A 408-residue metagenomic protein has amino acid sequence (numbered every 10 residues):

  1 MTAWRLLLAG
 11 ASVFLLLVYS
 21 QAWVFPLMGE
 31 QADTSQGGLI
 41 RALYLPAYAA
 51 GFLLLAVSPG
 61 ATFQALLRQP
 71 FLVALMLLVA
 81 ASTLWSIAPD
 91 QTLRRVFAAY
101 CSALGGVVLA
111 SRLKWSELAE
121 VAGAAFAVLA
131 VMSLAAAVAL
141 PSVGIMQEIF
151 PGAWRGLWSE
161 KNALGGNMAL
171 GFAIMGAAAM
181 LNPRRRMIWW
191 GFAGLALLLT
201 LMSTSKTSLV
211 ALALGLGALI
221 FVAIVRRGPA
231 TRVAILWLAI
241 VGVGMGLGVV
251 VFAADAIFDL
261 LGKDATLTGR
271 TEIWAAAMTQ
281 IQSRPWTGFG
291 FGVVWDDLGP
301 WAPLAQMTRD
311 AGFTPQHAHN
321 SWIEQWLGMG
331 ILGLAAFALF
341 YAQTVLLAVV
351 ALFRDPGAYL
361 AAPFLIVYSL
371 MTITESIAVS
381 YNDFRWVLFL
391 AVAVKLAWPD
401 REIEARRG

Functional and structural regions predicted by a protein language model:
M1-A80, L113-E120, A124, A179-M187 (+2 more regions): Transmembrane signal-anchor hairpin modules in multi-pass inner-membrane enzymes, especially those that act on
S12, A47-G51, V79-T83, A119-F150 (+4 more regions): Alpha-helical transmembrane segments of multi-pass inner-membrane proteins
A49-Q64, A74-L75, V79-L134, I174-A177 (+2 more regions): Transmembrane alpha-helical segments and their membrane-water interfaces
S111, G228, R232, G328-S369: Hydrophobic transmembrane alpha-helices and their immediate junctions
A135-S142, M202, I220-A265, M278-S283 (+1 more regions): A membrane-periplasm/extracellular boundary helix in multi-pass inner-membrane enzymes that assemble envelope glycans
L197-L199, T204-S208, D310-A348, L370: A conserved mid-to-late transmembrane alpha helix and its immediate loop/hinge that forms the functional core
D259-A275, T287-M329, A348: Long extracytoplasmic/lumenal interhelical loops at the membrane interface of multi-pass membrane proteins
A361-M371, S376-G408: Transmembrane alpha-helices of multi-pass inner-membrane enzymes
